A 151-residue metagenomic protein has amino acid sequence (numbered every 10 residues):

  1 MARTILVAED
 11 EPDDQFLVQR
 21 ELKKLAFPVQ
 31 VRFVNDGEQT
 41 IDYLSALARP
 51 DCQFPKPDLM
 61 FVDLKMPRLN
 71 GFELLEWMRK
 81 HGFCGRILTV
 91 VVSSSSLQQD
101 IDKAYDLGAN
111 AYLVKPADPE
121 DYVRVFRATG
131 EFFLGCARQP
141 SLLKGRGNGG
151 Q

Functional and structural regions predicted by a protein language model:
E9: Conserved acidic carboxylate
D36-Q39, N70-E73: Acidic catalytic/metal-coordinating carboxylates
Q39, A117-T129, R138-L142: C-terminal output helix
D51-F61: Active-site beta3 strand of CheY-like receiver
L64-M66: Receiver (REC) domain active-site loop signature in two-component systems and cognate sites in sensor histidine kinases
F72-G85: Short amphipathic alpha-helix used as the core "switch/output" element in two-component signaling
V90-V92: Hydrophobic/aromatic residues positioned on beta-strands within the core alpha/beta folds
N110: Short, glycine/charged-rich "phosphate-handling" switch motifs in NTP-dependent and phosphotransfer domains
